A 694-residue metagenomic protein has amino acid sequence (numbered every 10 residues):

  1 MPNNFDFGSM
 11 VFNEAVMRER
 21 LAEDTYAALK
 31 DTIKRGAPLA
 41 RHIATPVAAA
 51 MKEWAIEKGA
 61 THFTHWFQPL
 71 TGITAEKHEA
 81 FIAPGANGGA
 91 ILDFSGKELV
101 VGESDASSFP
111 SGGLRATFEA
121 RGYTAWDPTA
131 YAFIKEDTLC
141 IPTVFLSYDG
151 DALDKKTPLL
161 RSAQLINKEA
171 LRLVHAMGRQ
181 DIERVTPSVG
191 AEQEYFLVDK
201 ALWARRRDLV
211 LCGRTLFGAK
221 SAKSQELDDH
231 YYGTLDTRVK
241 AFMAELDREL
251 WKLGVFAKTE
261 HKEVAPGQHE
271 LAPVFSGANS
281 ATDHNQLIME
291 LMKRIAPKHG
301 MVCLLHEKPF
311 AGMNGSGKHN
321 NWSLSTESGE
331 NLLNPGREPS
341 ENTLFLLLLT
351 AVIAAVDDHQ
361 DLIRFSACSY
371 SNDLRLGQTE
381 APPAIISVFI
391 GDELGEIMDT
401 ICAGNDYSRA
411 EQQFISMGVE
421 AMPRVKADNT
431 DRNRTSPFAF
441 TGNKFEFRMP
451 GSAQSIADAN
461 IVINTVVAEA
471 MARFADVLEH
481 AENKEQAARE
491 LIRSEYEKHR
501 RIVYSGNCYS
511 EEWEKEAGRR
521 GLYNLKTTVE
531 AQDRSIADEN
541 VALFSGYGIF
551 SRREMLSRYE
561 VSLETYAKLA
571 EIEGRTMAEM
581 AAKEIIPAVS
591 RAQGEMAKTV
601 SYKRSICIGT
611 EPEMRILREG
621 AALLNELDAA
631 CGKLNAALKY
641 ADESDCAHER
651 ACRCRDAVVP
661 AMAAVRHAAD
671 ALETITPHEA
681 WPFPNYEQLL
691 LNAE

Functional and structural regions predicted by a protein language model:
M1-N13, T32-K34, A222-Y231: Gly-rich Lys/Arg/Thr-decorated short loops/hinges at beta-loop-alpha junctions or inter-strand turns that position
F7-E119: Active-site core of metal-dependent hydrolases
I43, F67, S95, P273-F275 (+5 more regions): Active-site proximal loops enriched in glycine and acidic residues that flank catalytic Cys/His/Asp and coordinate
I43-V47, F67-P69, K97-E98, F145 (+4 more regions): Active-site-proximal loop/turn and secondary-structure-junction residues that shape catalytic pockets, frequently
A60, T64-Q68, T282-K298, L324 (+3 more regions): Hydrophobic/aromatic-rich, well-ordered segments within soluble, folded domains that form packed cores
G72-G88, S107, R206, G213-T215 (+4 more regions): Short linear, low-complexity motifs centered on an aromatic residue
A120-L305, N314-G317, L324-E560: Glycine-rich, acidic/polar active-site loops that bind/position phosphate-bearing ligands
K498-E694: C-terminal amphipathic alpha-helical interaction region
